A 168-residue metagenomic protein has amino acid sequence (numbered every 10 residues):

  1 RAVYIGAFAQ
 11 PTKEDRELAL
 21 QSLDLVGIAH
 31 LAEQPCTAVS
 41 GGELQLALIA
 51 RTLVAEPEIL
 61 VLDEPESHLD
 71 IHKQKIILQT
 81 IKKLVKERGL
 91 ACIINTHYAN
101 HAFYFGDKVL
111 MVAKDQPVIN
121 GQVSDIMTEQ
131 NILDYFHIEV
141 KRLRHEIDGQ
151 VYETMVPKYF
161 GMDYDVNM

Functional and structural regions predicted by a protein language model:
V3, T12-L31: Conserved ABC ATPase "signature" region
P35-V39, E43: Conserved ABC ATPase signature
E56: Conserved catalytic motifs of ABC-family nucleotide-binding domains
L60-E64: Catalytic Walker B motif of ABC-type/P-loop ATPase nucleotide-binding domains
T96-H97: H-loop/switch region of ABC-family ATPase nucleotide-binding domains
V109-V123: H-loop (His-switch) and adjacent beta-strand-loop-beta switch element of ABC-type ATPase nucleotide-binding domains
F136-M168: ABC ATPase nucleotide-binding domains
